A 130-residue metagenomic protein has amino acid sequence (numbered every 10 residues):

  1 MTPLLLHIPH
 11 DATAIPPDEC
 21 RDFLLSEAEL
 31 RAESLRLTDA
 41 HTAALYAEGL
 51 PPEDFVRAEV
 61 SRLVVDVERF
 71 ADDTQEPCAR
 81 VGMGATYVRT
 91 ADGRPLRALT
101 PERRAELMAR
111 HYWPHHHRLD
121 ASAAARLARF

Functional and structural regions predicted by a protein language model:
M1-F130: N-terminal catalytic or cofactor-binding beta/alpha core of small enzyme domains
